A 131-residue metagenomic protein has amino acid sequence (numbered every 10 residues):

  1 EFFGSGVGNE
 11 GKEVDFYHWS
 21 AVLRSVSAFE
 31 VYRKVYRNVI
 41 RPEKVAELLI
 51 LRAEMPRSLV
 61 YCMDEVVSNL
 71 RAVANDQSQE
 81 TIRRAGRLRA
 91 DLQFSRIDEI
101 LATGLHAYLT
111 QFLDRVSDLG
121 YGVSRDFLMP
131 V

Functional and structural regions predicted by a protein language model:
E1-V131: Alpha-helical transmembrane segments and their helix-helix packing motifs
